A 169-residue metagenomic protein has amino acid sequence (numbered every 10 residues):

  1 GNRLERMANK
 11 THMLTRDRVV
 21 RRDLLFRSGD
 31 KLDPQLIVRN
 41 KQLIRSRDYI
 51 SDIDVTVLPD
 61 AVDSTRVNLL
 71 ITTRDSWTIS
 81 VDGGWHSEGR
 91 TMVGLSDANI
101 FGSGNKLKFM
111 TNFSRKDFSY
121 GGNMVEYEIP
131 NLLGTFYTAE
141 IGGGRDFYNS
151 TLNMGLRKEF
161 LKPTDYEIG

Functional and structural regions predicted by a protein language model:
G1-D30, L58-G102, P163-G169: Periplasmic POTRA and POTRA-like interaction domains that precede and scaffold membrane channels/assemblies
T15, Q35-R39, D48, R66 (+4 more regions): Generic alpha-helix structural propensity
R22, R45, E128: Short polybasic/polar patches that bind polyanions
F26-A61: Short acidic amphipathic segments
R74-G169: Gram-negative/organellar outer-membrane beta-barrel architecture
